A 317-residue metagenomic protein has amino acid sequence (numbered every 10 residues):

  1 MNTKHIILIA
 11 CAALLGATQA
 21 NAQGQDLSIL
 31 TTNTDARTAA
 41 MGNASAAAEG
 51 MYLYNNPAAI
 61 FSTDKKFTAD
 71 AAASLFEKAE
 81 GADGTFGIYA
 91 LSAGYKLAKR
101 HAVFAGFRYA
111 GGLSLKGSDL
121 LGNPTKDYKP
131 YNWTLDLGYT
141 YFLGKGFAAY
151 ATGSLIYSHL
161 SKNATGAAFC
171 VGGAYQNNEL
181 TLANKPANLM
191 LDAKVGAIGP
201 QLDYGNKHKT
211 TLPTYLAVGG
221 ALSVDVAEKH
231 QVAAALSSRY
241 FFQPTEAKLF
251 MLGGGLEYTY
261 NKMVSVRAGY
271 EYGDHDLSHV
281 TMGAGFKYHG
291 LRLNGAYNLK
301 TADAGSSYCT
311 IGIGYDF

Functional and structural regions predicted by a protein language model:
M1-I7: Bacterial N-terminal signal peptides that target proteins for export
I9-G16: Bacterial N-terminal signal peptides
A17-A22: Sec/Tat signal peptide C-region and signal peptidase I cleavage site
Q23-F317: Subset of outer-membrane beta-barrel
